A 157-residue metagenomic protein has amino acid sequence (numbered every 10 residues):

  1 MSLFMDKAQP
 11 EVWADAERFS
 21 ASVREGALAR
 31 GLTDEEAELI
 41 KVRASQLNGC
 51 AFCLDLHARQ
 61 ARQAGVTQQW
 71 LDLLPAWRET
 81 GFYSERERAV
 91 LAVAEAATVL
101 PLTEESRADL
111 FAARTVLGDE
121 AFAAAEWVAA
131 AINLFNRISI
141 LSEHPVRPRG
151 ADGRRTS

Functional and structural regions predicted by a protein language model:
M1-S157: Hydrophobic alpha-helical segments
